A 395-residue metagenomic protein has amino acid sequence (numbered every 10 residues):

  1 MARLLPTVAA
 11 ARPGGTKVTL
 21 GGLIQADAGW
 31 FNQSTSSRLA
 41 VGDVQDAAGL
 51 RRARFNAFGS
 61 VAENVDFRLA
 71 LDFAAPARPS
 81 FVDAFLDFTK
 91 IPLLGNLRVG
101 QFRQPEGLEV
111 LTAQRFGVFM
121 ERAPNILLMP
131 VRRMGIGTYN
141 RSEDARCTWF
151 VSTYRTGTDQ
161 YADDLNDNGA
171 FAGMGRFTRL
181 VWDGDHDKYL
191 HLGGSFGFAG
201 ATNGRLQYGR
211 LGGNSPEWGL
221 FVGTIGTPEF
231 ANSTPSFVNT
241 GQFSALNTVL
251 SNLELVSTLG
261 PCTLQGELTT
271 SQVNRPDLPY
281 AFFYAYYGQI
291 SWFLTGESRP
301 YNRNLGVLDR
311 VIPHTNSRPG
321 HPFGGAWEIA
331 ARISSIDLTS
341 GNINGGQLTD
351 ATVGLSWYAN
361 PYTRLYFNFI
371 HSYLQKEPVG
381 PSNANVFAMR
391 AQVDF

Functional and structural regions predicted by a protein language model:
L5-T202, F282-H321, E328-G341: Outer membrane beta-barrel
F88, F196, Q207-F395: Outer-membrane beta-barrel pore domains
